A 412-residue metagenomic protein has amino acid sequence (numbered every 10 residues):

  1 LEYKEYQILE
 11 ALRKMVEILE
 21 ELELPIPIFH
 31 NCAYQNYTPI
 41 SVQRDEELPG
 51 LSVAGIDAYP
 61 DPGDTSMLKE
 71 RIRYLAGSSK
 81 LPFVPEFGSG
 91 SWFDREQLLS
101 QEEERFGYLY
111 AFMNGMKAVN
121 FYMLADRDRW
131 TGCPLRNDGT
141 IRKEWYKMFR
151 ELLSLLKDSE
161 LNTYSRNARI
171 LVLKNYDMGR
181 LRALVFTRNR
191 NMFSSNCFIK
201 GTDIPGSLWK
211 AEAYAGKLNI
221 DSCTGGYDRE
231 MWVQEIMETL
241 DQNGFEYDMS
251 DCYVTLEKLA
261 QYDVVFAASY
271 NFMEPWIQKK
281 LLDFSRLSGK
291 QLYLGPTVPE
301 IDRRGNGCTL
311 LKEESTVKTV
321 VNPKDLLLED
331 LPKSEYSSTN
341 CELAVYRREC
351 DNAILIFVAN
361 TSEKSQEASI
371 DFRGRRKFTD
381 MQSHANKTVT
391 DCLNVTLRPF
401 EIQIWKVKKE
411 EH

Functional and structural regions predicted by a protein language model:
L1: Active-site-adjacent "subsite" loops/lids of carbohydrate-active enzymes
K4-P25, Y34-Y37, S66-H412: Carbohydrate-binding surfaces of carbohydrate-active enzymes
F29-Y34, G55: Intrinsically disordered, low-complexity N-terminal regulatory segments enriched in Ser/Pro/Thr/Gly and acidic/Gln
P39-S66, S89-G90, F266-S269: Aromatic- and acid-rich polysaccharide-binding/catalytic face of secreted or lumenal carbohydrate-active enzymes
